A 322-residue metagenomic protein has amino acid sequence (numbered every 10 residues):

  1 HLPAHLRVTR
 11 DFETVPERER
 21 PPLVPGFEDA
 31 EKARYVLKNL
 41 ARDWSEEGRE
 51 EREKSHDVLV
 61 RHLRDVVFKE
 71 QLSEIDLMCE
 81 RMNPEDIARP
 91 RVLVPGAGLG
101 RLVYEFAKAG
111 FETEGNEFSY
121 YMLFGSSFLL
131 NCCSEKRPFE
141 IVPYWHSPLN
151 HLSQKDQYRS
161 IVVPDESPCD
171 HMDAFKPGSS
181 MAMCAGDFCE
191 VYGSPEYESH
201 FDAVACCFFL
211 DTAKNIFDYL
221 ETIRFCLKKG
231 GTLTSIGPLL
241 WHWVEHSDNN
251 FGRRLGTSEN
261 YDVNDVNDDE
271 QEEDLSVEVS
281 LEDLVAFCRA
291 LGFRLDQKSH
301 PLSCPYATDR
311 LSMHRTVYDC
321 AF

Functional and structural regions predicted by a protein language model:
H1-M82, N131-D156, R254-Y261, E273 (+1 more regions): N-terminal accessory regions of S-adenosyl-L-methionine
L99-F111, S127: Conserved SAM-binding loop of SAM-dependent methyltransferases across substrates and taxa, primarily the Class I
S119: Conserved SAM/SAH-binding beta-strand->alpha-helix loop
L130-Y197: S-adenosyl-L-methionine
C189-V204, R315-V317: A short acidic, Gly/Pro-enriched loop at the edge of an enzyme's catalytic core that lines a small-molecule cofactor
D202-I216: A short SAM/SAH-binding and catalytic strip from SAM-dependent methyltransferases
F217-T232: A short glycine-rich, Lys/Arg-flanked "PGG" loop and its adjoining helix->strand segment in the class I
G230-W243: Conserved beta-strand signature within the Rossmann-like core of class I S-adenosyl-L-methionine
